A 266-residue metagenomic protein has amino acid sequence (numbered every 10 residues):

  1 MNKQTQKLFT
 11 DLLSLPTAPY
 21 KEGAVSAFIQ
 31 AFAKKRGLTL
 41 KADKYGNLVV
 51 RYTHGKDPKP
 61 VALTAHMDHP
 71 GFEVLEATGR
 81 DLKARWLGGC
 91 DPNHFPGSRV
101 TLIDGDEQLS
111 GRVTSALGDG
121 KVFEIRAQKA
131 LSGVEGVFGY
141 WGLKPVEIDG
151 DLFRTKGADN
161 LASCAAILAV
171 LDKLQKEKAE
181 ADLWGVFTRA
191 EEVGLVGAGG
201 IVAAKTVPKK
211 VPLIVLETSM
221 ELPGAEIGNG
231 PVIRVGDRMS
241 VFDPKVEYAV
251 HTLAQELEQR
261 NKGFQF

Functional and structural regions predicted by a protein language model:
M1-F266: N-terminal hydrophobic/helix-forming segments and targeting peptides
